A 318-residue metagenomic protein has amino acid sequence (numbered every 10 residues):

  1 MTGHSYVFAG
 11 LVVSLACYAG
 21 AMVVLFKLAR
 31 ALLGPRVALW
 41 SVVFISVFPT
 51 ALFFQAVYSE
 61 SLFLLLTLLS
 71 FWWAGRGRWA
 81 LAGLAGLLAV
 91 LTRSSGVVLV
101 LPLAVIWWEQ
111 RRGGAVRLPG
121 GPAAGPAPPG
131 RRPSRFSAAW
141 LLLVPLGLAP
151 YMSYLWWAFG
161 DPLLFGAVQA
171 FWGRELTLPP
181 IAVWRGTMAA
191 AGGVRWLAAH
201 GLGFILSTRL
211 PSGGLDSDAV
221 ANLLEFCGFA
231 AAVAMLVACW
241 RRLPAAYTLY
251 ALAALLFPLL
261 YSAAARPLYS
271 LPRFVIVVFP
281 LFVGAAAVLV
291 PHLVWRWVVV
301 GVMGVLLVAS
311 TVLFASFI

Functional and structural regions predicted by a protein language model:
G3-V23, L215-F226: Loop-to-helix entry region of an early transmembrane alpha helix in multi-pass inner-membrane enzymes
H4-F8, L25-V47, L64-L65, A245 (+1 more regions): Transmembrane-helix signature of polytopic, membrane-embedded enzymes that assemble or transfer cell-envelope glycans
V12-L32, A231-V237: Transmembrane-helix motifs of polytopic, lipid-linked glycan transferases
V13-C17, P35-R36, W40-L69, L81 (+2 more regions): Multi-pass, polyprenyl lipid-linked donor-dependent membrane glycosyltransferases
S70-L81, R111: Membrane-interface transmembrane helices that cradle and orient dolichyl/undecaprenyl
A89, V100-M235, A246-A251: Membrane-lumen/periplasm interface segments of specific transmembrane helices in polyprenyl phosphate-linked
L141-P145, P291-I318: Signature aromatic-anchored transmembrane alpha helix within multi-pass, membrane-resident enzymes that catalyze glycan
R241-A263: Transmembrane alpha-helix segments characteristic of polytopic inner-membrane glycan-assembly/cell-envelope
